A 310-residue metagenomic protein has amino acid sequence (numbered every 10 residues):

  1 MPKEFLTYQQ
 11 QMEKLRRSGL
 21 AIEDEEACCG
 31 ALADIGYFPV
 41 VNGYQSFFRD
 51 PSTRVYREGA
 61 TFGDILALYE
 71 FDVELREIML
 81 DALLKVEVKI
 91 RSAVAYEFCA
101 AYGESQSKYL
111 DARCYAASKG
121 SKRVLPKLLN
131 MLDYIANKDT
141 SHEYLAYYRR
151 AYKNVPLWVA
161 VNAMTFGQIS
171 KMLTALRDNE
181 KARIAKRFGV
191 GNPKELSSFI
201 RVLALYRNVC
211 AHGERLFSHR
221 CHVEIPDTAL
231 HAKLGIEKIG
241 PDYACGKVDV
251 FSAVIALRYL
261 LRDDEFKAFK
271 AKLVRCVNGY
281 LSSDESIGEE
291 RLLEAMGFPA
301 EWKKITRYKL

Functional and structural regions predicted by a protein language model:
M1-L310: Long, contiguous internal "core" modules enriched in hydrophobic/ aromatic residues
